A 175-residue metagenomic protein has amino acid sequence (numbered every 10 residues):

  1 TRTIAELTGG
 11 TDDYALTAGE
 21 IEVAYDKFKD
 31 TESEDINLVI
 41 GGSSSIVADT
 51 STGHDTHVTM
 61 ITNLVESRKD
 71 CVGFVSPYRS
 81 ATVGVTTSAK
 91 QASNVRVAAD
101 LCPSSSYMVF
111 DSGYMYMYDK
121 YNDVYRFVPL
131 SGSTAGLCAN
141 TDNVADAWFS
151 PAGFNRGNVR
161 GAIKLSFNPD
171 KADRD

Functional and structural regions predicted by a protein language model:
T1-D175: A glycine- and small-residue-enriched flexible loop/hinge signal that marks low-structured segments
